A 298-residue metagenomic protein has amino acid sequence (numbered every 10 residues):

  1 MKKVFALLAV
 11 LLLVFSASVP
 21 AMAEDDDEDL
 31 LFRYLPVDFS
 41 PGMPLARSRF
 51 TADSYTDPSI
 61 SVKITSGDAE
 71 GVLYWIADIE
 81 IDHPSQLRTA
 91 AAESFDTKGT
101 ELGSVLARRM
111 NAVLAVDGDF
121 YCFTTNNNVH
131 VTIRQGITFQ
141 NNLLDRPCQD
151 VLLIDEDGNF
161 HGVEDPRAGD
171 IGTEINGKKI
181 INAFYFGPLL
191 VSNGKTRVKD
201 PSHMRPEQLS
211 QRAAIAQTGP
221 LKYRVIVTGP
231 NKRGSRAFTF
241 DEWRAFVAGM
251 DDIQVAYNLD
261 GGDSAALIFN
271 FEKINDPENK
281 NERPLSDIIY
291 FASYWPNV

Functional and structural regions predicted by a protein language model:
M1-V4: Positively charged n-region of N-terminal signal peptides that target proteins for export
L8-S16: Bacterial N-terminal signal peptides
F15-D27: Sec-dependent signal peptide cleavage junction
E24-D145, D150-V151, H161: Zymogen propeptides
Y55, Y121-S202, P206: Active-site-adjacent helix-turn-beta-strand microarchitecture at beta-sheet edges that either contains or buttresses
A91-K98, D165-I171, T228-K232: Short, solvent-exposed aromatic-acidic interface loops
T125-R146, I154, K199-G219, Y223-L259 (+1 more regions): Conserved, well-ordered active-site substructure
